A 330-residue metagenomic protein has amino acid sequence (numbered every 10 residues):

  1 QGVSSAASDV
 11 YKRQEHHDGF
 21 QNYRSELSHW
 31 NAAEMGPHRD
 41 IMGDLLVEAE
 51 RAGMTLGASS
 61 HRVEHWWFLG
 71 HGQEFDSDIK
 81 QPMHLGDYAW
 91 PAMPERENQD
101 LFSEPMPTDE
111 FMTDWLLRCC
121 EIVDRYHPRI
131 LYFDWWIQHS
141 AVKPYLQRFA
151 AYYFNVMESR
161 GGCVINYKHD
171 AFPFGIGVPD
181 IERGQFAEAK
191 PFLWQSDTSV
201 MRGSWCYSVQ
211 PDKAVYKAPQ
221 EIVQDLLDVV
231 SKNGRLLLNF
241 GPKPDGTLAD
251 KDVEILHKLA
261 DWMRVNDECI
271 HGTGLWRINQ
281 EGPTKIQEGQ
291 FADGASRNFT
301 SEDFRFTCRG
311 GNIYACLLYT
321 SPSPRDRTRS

Functional and structural regions predicted by a protein language model:
Q1-A7, Y11, Y319-R329: Single conserved hydrophobic/aromatic residue that forms the stacking wall/gate of nucleotide- or nucleobase-binding
S5-K232, N239-P242, G246-I255, W262 (+1 more regions): Glycan-processing catalytic domains of CAZymes
N266-D267: Residue-level recognition of alpha-helix termini/interfacial anchor residues
T300-S321, R327: Carbohydrate-binding surface patches
